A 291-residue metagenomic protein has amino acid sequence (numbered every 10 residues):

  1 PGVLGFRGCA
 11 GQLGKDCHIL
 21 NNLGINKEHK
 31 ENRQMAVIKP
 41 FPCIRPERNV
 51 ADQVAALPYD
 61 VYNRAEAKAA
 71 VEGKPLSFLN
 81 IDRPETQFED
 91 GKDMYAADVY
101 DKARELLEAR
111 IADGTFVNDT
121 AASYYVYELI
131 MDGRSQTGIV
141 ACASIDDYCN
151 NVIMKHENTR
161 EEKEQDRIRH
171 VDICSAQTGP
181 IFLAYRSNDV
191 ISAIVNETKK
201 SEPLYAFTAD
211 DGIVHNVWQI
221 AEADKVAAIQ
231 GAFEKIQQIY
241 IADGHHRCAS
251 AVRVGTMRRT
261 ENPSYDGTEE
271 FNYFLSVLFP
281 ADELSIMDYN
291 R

Functional and structural regions predicted by a protein language model:
L4, H18-L23: Short hydrophobic targeting helices and cationic amphipathic motifs that mediate membrane/organellar targeting
L13, H29: Cationic, low-complexity basic patches in intrinsically disordered or flexible, solvent-exposed regions
L20, E28, Q34: Ligand/cofactor-recognition surfaces for anionic moieties
M35-R291: Surface-exposed, charge/polar-rich loops and edge strands
